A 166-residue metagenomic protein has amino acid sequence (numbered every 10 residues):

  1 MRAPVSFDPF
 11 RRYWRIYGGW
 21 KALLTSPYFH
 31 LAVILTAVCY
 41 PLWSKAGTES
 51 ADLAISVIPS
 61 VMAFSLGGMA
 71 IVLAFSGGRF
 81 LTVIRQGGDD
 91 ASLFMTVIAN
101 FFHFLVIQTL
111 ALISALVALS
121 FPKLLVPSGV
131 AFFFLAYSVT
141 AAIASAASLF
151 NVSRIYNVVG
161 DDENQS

Functional and structural regions predicted by a protein language model:
M1-I34: N-terminal juxtamembrane cytosolic/stromal segments of multi-pass membrane proteins
L24-L31, T96-Q108: Select subsegments of transmembrane alpha-helices in polytopic membrane proteins, especially boundary-proximal
A37-Y40, L105-S128: Alpha-helical transmembrane segments and their membrane-interface junctions in multi-pass membrane proteins
S50-L66, L135: Alpha-helical transmembrane segments
P59, I98, F102, P127-A141: Alpha-helical transmembrane segments of integral membrane proteins, emphasizing hydrophobic/aromatic residues
G68-T82: Membrane-water interface of transmembrane alpha-helices
V72, V130-E163: Alpha-helical transmembrane segments and their immediate juxtamembrane interface regions
L81-N100: Short membrane-interface loop/juxtamembrane segments of multi-pass integral membrane proteins
